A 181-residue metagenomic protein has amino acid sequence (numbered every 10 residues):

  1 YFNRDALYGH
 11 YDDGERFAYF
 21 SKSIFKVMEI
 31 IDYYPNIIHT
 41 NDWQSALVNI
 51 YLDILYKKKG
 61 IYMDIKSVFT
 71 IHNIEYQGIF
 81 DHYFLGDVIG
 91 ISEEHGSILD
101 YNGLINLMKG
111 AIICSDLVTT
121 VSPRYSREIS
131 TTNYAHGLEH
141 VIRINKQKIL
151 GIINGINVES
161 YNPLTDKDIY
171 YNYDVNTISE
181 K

Functional and structural regions predicted by a protein language model:
Y1-K181: Catalytic cores of nucleotide-sugar-dependent glycosyltransferases that transfer UDP/GDP/TDP-activated
